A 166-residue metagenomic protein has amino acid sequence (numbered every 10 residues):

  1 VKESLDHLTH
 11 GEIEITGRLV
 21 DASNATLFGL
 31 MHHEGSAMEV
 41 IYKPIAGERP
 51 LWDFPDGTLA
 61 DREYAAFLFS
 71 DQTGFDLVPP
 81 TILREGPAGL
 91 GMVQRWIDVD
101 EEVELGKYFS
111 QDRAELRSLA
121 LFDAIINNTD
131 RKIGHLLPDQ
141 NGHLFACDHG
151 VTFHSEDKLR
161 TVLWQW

Functional and structural regions predicted by a protein language model:
E3-Y108, D112-T129, I133-G134, Q140-C147 (+1 more regions): Conserved ATP-binding subdomain of kinase catalytic cores across diverse folds
L144-W166: C-lobe/activation-segment region of protein kinase-like
